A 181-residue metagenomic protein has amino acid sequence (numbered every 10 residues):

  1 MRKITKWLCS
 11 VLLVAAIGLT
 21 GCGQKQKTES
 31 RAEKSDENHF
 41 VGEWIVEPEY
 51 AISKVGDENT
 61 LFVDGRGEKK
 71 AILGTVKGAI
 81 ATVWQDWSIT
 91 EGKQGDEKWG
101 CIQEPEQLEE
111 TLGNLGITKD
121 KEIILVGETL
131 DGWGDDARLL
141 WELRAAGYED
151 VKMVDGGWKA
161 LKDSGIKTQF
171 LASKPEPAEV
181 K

Functional and structural regions predicted by a protein language model:
M1-C9: Bacterial N-terminal signal peptides that target proteins for export
L12-I17: Hydrophobic core
L19-G21: C-terminal motif of bacterial Sec signal peptides marking the signal peptidase cleavage site
Q24-H39, P105-K181: Thiolate-centered catalytic microenvironments shared by cysteine-dependent enzyme domains
D36-D120: Positively charged, proline/Ser/Thr-rich regional signature most characteristic of the Rhodanese/CDC25-like
